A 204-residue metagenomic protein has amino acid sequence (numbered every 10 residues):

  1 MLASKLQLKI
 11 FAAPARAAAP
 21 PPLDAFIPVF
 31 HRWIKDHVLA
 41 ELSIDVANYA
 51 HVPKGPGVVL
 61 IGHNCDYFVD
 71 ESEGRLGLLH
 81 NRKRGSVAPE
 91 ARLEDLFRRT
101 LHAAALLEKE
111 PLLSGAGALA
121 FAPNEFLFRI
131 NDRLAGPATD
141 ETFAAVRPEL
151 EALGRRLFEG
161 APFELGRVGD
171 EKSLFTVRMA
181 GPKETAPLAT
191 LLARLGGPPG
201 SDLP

Functional and structural regions predicted by a protein language model:
M1-Y49, L134-P204: C-terminal interaction module
L2-P14, E71-S86, A120-D132, E171-T176: Glycine-rich, often proline-containing surface loops adjacent to acidic residues and nearby aromatics that form
F26, F30, I34, L76-L78 (+6 more regions): Generic hydrophobic secondary-structure signal
L42-V58, R92-A103: Short charge-dense sequence patches
Y49-A50, V59-I61, L106-P111, L157-A161: Short amphipathic alpha-helical surface micro-motifs
V52-K83: A glycine-rich, hydrophobic loop/mini-helix early in the fold
G55-G57, N64-F68, L113-G117, A161-L165: Catalytic micro-motifs at enzyme active sites that drive phosphoryl/nucleotidyl and oxygen chemistry
G85-L127: Surface-exposed beta-loop interaction hotspot
